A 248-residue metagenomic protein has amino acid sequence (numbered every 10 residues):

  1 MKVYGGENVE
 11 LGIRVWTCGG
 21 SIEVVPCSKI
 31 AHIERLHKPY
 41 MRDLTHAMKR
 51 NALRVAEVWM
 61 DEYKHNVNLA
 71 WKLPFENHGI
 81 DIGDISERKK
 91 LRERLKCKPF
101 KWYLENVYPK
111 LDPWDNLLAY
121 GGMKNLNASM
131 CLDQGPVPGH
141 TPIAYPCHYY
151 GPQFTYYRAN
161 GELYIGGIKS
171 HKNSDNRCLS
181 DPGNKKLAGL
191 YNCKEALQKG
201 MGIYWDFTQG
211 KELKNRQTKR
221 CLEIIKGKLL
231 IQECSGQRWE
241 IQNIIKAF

Functional and structural regions predicted by a protein language model:
M1-K96: Catalytic cores of eukaryotic secretory-pathway lumenal/extracellular enzymes that build and remodel glycoconjugates
S21, V67, W71, Y108-L111 (+2 more regions): Amphipathic alpha-helical interaction segments
L69-Y120, L126-N127, C131-D133: Non-catalytic, C-terminal membrane-associated alpha-helical segments of glycosyltransferases
L111-F248: Lectin-like carbohydrate-binding module/patch detector with strong preference for beta-trefoil
